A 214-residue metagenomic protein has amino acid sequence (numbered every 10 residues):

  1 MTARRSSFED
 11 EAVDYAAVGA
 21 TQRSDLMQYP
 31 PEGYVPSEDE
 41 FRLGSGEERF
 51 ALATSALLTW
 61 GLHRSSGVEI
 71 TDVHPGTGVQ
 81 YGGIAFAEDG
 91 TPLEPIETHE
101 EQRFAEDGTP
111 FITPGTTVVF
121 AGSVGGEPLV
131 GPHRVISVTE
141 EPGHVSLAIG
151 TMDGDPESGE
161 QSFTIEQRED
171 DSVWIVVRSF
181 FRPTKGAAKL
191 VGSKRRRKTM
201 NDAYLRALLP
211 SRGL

Functional and structural regions predicted by a protein language model:
M1-P114: Hydrophobic ligand-binding cavity/cleft-lining segments
R5, E9, F181-L214: A conserved amphipathic terminal alpha-helix motif
Y34-P36, F111-G115, P128, S158 (+1 more regions): A general secondary-structure signal for short beta-strands and their flanking turns/coil in non-transmembrane regions
A51-L62, G154, D170, R206 (+1 more regions): Short, intrinsically disordered, mixed-charge
L57, S162, V191-R195: Extended Gly/Ser/Thr-rich low-complexity repeat segments, especially those forming or decorating extracellular
V119-E169: Hydrophobic-ligand binding "helix-grip"
T151-D155, R178-G186: Short, solvent-exposed aromatic-acidic interface loops
